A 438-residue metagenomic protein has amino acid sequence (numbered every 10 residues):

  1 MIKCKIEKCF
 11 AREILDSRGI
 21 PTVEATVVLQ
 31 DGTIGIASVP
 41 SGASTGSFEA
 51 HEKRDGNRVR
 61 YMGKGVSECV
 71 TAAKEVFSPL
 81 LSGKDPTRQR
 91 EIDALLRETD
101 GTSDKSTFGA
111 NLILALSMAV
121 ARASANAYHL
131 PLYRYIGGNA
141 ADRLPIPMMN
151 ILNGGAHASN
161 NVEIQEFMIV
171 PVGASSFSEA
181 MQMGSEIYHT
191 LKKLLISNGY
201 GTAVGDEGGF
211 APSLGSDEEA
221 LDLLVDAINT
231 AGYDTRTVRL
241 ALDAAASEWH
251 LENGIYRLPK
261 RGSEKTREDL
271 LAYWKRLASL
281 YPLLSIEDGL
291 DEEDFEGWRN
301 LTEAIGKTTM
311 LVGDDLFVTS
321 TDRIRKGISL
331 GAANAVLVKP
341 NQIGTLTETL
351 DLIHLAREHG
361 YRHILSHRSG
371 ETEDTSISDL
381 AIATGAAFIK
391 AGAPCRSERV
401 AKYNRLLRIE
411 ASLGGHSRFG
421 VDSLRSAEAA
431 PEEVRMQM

Functional and structural regions predicted by a protein language model:
M1-V23: Short, Gly/Pro- and small/polar-rich lid/capping loops
D16-S17, G101-M118, P147-S159, V204: Glycine/serine-rich anion-binding loops at beta->alpha junctions that coordinate negatively charged ligand groups
V23-D31, A37-S41, M149-P171, D226-I228 (+4 more regions): Short beta-strand elements
P40-N126, L130, M181, G209: Metal- or metallocofactor-binding catalytic centers and their adjacent structured scaffolds across diverse enzyme
F48, D142-G205: Mobile "lid/hinge" segments at catalytic clefts and subdomain interfaces of large enzymes
E166-F177, G201-D217, E248-R261: Active-site-proximal beta-alpha loop/turn segments in soluble metabolic enzymes
E218-M438: Catalytic core of soluble alpha/beta enzymes
